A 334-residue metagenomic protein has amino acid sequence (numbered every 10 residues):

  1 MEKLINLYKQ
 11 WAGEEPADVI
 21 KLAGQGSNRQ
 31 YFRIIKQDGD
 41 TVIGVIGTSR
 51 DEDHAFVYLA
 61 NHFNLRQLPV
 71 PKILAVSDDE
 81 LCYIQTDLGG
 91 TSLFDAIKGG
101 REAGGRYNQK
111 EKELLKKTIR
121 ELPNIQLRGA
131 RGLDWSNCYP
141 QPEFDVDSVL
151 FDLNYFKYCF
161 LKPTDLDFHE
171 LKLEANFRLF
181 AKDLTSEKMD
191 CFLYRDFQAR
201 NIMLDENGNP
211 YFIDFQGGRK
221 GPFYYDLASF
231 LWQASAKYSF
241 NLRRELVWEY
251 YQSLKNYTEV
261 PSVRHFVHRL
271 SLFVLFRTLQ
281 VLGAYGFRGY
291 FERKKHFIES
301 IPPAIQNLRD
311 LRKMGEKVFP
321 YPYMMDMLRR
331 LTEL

Functional and structural regions predicted by a protein language model:
K3-W11, A130-P142, D147, D152-L193 (+1 more regions): An alpha-helical support segment within catalytic cores of ATP-dependent transferases
E14-F32: ATP-binding glycine-rich phosphate-binding loop
Q30-I35, I125, L179-L227, K237-N241: Active-site acidic catalytic loop and adjacent metal/ATP-binding pocket of ATP-dependent phosphoryl transfer enzymes
F32-F151, K162: ATP-binding pocket architecture of kinase catalytic cores
S148, M189, Y194, R219-K220 (+1 more regions): Secondary-structure capping and boundary motifs in well-ordered enzyme cores
N154-P163, F223-E259, L272-E292, A304-L311: Active-site activation/catalytic loop segments of kinase-like enzymes and analogous catalytic loops in related
G283-L334: ATP/Mg2+ or Mg2+-diphosphate-binding catalytic cores that bind nucleotide phosphates or diphosphates via glycine-rich
